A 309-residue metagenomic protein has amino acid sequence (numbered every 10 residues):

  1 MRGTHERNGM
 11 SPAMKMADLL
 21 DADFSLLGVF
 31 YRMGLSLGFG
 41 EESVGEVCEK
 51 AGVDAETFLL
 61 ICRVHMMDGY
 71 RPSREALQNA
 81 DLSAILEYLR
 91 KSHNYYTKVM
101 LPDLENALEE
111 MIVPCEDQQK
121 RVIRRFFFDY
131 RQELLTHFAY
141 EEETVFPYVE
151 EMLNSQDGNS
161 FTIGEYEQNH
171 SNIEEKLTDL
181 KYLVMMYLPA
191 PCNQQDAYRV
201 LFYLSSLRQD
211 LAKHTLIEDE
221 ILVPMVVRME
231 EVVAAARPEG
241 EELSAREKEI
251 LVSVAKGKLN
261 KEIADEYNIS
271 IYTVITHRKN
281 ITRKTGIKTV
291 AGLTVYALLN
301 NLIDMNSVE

Functional and structural regions predicted by a protein language model:
M1-V232: Small-residue-biased structural context
V29, Y203, K213, S253 (+2 more regions): Residue-level recognition of specific faces of alpha-helices
E231-V252: Regulatory hinge/linker segments at domain boundaries that couple sensory/effector modules to output domains
A235, T282-E309: Basic, Lys/Arg-enriched C-terminal extension of HTH/homeodomain DNA-binding domains
L251-A255, T282: Hydrophobic residues on short alpha-helical segments
L259-G292: Recognition helix of helix-turn-helix DNA-binding domains
